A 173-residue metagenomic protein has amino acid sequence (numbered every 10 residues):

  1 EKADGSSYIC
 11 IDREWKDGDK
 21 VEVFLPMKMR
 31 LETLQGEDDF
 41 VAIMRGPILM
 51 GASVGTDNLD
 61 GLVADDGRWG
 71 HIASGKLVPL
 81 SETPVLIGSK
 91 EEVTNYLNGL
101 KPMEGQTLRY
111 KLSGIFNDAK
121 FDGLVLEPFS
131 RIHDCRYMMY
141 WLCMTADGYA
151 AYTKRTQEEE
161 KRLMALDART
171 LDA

Functional and structural regions predicted by a protein language model:
K2-D4, R13, K20-L171: C-terminal beta-rich recognition modules with glycine/proline-rich loops and embedded aromatic residues
S7-Y8: Short S/T/G- and acidic-enriched coil/turn segments that sit immediately N-terminal to beta-strands in beta-sandwich
